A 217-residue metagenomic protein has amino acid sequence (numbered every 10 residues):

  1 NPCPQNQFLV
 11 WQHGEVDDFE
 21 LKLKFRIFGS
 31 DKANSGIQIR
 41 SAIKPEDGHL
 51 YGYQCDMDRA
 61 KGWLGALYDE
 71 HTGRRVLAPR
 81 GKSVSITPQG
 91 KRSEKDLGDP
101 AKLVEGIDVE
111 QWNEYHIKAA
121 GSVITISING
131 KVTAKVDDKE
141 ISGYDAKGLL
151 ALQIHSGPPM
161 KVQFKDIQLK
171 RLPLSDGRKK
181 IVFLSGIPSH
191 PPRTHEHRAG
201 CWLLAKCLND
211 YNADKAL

Functional and structural regions predicted by a protein language model:
N1-S175: Carbohydrate-interacting regions of secretory-pathway proteins
S175-L217: Aromatic-Pro/Gly-enriched surface loop or interdomain linker that acts as a lid/target-recognition segment
